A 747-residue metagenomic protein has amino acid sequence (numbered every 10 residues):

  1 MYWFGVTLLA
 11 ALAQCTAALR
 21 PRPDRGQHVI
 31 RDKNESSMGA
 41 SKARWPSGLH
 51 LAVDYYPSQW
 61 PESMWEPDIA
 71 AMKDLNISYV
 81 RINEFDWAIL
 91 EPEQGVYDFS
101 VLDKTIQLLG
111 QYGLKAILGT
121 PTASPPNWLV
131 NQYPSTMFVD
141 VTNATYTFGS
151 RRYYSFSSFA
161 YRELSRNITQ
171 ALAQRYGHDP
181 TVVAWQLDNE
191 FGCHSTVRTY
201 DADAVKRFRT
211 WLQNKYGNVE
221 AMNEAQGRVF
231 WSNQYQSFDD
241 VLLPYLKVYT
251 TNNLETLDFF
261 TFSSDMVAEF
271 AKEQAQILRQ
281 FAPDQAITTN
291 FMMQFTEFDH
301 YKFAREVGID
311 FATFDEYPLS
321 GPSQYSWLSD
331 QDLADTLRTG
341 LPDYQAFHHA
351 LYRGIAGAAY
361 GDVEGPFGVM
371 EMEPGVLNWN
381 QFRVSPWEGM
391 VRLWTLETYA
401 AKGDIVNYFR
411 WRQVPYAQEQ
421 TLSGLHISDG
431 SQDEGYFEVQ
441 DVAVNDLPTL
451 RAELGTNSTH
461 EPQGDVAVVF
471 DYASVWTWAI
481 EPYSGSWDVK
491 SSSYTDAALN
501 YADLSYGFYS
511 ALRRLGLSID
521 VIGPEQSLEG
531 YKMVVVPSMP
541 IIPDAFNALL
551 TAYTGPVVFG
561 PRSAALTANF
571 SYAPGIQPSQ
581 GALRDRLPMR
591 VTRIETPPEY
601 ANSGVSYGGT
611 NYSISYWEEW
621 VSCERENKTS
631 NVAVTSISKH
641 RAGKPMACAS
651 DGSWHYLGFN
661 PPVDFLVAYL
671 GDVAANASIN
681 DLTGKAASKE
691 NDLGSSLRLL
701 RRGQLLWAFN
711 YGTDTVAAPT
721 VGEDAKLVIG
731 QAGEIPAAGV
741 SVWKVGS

Functional and structural regions predicted by a protein language model:
M1-R22: Fungal secretory targeting signals
A17-R81, P92, Q107-Q111, K115 (+1 more regions): N-terminal carbohydrate-binding accessory modules
H50-E62, N83-S100, T147-R166, F191-V197 (+7 more regions): The substrate-binding groove and active-site-proximal loops of carbohydrate-active enzymes, especially glycoside
V53, M72, V80, L109 (+8 more regions): Conserved, mostly hydrophobic/aromatic
Q59-D74, S165-N167, A171, M293-A304 (+1 more regions): Short, acidic/polar
E66-Y146, A173, E273-F281, P540-I541: Aromatic-lined substrate-binding rim segments of carbohydrate-active enzymes
Y146-F347, L351: Polysaccharide-binding and catalytic clefts of secreted carbohydrate-active enzymes
S320, D330, A334-S747: Carbohydrate-binding surfaces of carbohydrate-active enzymes
